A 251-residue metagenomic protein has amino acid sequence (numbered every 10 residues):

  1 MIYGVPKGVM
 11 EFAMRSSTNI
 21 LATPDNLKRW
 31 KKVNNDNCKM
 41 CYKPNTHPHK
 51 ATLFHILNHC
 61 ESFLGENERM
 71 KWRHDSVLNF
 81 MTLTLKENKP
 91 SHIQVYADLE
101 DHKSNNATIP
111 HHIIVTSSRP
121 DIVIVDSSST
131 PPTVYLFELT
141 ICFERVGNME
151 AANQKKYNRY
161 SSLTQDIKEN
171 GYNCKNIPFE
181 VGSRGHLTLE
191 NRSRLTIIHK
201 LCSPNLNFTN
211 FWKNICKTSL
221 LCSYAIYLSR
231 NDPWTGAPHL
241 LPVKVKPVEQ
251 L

Functional and structural regions predicted by a protein language model:
M1-K50: Helix/loop segments that flank and initiate small ligand/metal-binding modules
Y3-P6, N26-K31, E66-K71, V146-A152: Conserved, non-catalytic sequence blocks in retroelement Pol enzymes and Pol-derived host proteins
E11-M14, K39, I122-V125, Y135-I141 (+2 more regions): Conserved, well-structured core segments
K28-N37, T84-L139: Active-site metal-binding core of divalent-cation-utilizing nuclease and nuclease-like domains
K31-T84: Short Cys/His-based metal-binding microdomains
L85, K156-G171: Metal-dependent nuclease catalytic cores in nucleic-acid-processing enzymes, especially RNase H-like/related
T133, E138-K155, V181-S183: Short beta-strand-loop-alpha-helix junction that forms the active-site gateway of nucleic-acid-processing nucleases
C174-L251: Domain-level recognition of nuclease-like catalytic cores that cleave nucleotide substrates
